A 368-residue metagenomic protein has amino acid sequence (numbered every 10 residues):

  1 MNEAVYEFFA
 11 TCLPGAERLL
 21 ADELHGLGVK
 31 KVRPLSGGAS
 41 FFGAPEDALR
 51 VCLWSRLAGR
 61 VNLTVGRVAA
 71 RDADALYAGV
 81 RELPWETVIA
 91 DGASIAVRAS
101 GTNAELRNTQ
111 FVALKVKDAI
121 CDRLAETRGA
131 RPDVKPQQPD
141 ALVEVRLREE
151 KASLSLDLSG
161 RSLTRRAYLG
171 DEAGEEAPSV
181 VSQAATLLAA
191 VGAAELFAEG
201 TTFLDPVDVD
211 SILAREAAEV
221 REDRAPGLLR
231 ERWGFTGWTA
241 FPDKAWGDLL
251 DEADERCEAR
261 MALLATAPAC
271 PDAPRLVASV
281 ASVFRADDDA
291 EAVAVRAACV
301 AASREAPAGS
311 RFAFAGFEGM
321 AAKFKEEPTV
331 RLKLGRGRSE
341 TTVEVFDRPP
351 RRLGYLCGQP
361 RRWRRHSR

Functional and structural regions predicted by a protein language model:
N2-P139: Non-catalytic nucleic-acid substrate-recognition regions in nucleic-acid-modifying enzymes
E46-L53, R161-T164, P350-L353, R365: Short, charged/polar, Gly/Pro-enriched secondary-structure boundary elements
G92, Q138-D140, G192-T202, A308: Short helix-loop-beta connector
R107-Q137, S155-A184, A189-F197, R224-G227: Class I S-adenosyl-L-methionine
Y168, G174-E291: Conserved S-adenosyl-L-methionine
D288-E291, A298-R368: C-terminal catalytic and target-recognition region of SAM-dependent MTase-like enzymes, primarily methyltransferases
